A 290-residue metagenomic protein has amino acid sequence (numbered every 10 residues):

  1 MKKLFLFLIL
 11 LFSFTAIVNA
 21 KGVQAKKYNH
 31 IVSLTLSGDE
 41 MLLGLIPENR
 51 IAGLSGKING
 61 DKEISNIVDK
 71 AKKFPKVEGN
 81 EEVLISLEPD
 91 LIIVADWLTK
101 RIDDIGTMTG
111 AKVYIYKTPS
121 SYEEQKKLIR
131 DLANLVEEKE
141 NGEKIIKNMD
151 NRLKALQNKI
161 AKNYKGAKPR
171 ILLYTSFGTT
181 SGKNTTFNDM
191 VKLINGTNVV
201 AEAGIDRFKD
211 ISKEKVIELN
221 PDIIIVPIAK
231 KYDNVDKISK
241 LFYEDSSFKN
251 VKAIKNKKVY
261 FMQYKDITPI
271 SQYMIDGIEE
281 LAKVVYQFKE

Functional and structural regions predicted by a protein language model:
L4-S13: Sec-dependent N-terminal signal peptides
V18-A25: Boundary at the C-terminal end of the N-terminal hydrophobic targeting segment
N29-G44, N141-N195, I267: Basic- and aromatic-lined ligand-binding clefts that recognize polyanionic substrates
N29-H30, L34, E123-V136, E143 (+4 more regions): Structured C-terminal subdomain patch of bacterial secreted/periplasmic proteins
H30-L87, L91-W97, R101, G196-V199: A short, structured surface patch at a secondary-structure boundary
S55, K62, T186-F208, I228 (+1 more regions): His/Asp/Glu-enriched short active-site or ligand-binding loop at hydrolase and phosphoryl-transfer sites
E81-W97, A111, S212-A229: Proline-aspartate-enriched helix->loop->beta-strand connector
T99-D131: Flexible loop/hinge segments that line or gate small-molecule binding clefts
